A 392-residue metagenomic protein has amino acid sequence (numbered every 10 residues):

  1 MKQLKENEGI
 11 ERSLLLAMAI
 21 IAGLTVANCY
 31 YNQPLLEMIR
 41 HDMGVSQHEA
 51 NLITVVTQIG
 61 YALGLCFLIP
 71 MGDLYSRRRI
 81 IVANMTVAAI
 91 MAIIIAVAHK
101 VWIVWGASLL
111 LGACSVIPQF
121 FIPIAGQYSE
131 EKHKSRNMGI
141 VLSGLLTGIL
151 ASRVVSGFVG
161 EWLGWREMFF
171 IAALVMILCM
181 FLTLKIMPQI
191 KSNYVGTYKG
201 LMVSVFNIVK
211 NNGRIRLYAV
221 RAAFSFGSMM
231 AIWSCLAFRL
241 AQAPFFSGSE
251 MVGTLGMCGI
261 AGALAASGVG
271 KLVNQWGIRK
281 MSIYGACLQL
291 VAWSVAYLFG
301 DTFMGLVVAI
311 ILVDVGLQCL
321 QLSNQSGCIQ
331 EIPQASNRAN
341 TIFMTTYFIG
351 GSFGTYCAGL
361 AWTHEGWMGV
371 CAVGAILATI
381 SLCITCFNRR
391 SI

Functional and structural regions predicted by a protein language model:
K2-E8, P188-V220: Juxtamembrane intracellular "pre-TM" segments in multi-pass secondary transporters
L63-V101: Conserved MFS/SLC helix-loop-helix module at the cytosolic interface between two early adjacent transmembrane helices
L65-S76, L264-I278, W362: Helix-to-loop junctions at the C-terminal end of transmembrane segments in multipass secondary transporters
R79-I93, K280-V295, A375: Structural signature of the two symmetry-related core transmembrane helices
I103, I140-M187: Helix-loop-helix hairpin linking two adjacent transmembrane segments in secondary transporters
A107-S143: Cytoplasmic helix-loop-helix junction between adjacent transmembrane helices in 12-TM secondary transporters
I117-S129, C319-I332: Intracellular juxtamembrane helix-capping segments at the cytosolic ends of symmetry-related transmembrane helices
R279-N324: C-terminal transmembrane helical hairpin of 12-TM major facilitator-type secondary transporters
